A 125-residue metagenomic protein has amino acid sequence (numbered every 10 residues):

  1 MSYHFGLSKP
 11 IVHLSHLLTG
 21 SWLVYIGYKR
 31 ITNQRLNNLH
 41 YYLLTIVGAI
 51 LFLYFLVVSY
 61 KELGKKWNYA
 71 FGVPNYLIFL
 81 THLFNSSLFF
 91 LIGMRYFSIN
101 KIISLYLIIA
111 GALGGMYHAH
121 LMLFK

Functional and structural regions predicted by a protein language model:
M1-K125: Polytopic alpha-helical membrane-helix bundles and their juxtamembrane interface segments in multi-pass membrane
